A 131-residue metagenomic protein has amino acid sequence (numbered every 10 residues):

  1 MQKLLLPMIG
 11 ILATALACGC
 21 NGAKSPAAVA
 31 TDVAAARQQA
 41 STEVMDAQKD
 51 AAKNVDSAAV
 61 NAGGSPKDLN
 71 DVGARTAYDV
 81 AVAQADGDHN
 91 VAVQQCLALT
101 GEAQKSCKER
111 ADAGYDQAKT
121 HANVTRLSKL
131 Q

Functional and structural regions predicted by a protein language model:
M1-M8: Bacterial N-terminal signal peptides that target proteins for export
T14-A17: Bacterial Sec-type N-terminal signal peptides, specifically the leucine/valine-rich hydrophobic h-region
G19-K24: Bacterial signal peptide processing site
A28, A35, Q39-T42, D46-Q131: Surface-exposed, polar/charged faces of alpha-helical domains in mature secreted/periplasmic/lumenal proteins
